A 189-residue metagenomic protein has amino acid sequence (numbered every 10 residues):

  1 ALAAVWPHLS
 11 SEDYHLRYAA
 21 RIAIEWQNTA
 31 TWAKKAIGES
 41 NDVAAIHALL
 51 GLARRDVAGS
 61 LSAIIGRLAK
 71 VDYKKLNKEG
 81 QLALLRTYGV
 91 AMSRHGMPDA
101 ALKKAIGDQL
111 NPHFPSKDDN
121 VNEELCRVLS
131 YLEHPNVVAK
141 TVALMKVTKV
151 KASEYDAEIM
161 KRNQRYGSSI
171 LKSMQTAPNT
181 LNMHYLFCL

Functional and structural regions predicted by a protein language model:
A1-L189: Long, ordered, helix-rich scaffold segments
